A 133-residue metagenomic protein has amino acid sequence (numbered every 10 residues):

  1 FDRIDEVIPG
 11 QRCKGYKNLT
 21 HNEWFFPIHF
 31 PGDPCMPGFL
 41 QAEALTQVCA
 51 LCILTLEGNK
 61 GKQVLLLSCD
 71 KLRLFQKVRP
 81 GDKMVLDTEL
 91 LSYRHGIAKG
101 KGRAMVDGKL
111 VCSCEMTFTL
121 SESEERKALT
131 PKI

Functional and structural regions predicted by a protein language model:
F1-M36: Catalytic strand-loop segment that frames the active site of acyl-thioester-processing enzymes
D2, V78-V85, E89-I133: HotDog/MaoC-like acyl-thioester-processing domains
I4, C35-N59: Active-site helix/loop of acyl-thioester processing domains in fatty-acid/polyketide metabolism, spanning hotdog-fold
D5, Y16-N18, R73, E89 (+1 more regions): Generic structural detector for well-ordered beta-strands
Q11-R12, K71, K83, I97: Structural motif
L19, M36-P37, A42, G100 (+1 more regions): Short, electropositive, low-hydrophobicity segments enriched in small/polar residues
W24, F30-P31, C35, L40 (+3 more regions): Short capping/connector residues at structural and topological boundaries
V48-V85, V111-S121: Hydrophobic beta-strand-centered segment that forms part of the acyl-chain substrate-binding groove
